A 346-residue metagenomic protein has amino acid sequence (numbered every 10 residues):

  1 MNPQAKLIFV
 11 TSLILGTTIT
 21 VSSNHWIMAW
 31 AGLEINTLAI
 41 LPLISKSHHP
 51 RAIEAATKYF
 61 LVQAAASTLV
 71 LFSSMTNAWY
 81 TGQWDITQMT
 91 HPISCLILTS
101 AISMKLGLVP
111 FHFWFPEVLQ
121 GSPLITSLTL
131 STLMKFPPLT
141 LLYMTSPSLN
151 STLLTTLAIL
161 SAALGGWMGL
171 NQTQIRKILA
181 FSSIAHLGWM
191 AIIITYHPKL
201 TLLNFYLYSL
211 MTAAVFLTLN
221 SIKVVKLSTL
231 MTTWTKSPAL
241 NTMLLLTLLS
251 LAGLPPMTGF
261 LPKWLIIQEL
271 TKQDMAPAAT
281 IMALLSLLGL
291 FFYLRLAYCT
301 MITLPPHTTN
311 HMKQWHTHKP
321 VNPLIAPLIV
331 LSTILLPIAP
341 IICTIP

Functional and structural regions predicted by a protein language model:
M1-P346: Core, highly hydrophobic multi-pass alpha-helical transmembrane subunits of bioenergetic inner membranes
